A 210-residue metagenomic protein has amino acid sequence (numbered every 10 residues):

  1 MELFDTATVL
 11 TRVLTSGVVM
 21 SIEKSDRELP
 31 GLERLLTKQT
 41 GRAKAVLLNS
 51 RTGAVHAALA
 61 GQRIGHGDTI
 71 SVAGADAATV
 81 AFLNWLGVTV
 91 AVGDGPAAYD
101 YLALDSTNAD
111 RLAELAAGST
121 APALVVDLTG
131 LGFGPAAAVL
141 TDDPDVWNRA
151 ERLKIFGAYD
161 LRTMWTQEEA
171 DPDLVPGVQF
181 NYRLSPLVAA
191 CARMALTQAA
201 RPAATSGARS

Functional and structural regions predicted by a protein language model:
M1-G65, V175, R183-S210: Conserved PLP-binding active-site segment in aminotransferase class I/II-type PLP enzymes
A43-K44, H66, V90, G157: Residue-level detector of short coil/turn "hinge" positions at structural boundaries
K44, D68-T69, A97-A98, P122-A123 (+2 more regions): Short acidic donor-binding loop at the edge of a beta-strand
A45, T89-V92, A123-V125: Conserved beta-strand scaffold positions in the cores of enzyme catalytic domains, especially in NTP/NDP-utilizing
L47, V72, V139: Conserved SAM-binding loop
G53-S119: PLP-dependent aminotransferase-like
D105-S210: Active-site region of PLP-dependent enzymes
